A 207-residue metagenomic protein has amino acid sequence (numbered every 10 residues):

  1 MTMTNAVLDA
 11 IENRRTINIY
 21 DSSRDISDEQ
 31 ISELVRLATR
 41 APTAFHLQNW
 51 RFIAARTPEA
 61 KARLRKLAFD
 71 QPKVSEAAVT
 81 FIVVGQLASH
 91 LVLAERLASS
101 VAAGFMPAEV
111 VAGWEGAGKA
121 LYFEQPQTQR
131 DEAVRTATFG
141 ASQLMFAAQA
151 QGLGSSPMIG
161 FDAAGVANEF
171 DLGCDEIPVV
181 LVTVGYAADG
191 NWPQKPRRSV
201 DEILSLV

Functional and structural regions predicted by a protein language model:
M1-V207: Acidic, surface-exposed loops and disordered segments
